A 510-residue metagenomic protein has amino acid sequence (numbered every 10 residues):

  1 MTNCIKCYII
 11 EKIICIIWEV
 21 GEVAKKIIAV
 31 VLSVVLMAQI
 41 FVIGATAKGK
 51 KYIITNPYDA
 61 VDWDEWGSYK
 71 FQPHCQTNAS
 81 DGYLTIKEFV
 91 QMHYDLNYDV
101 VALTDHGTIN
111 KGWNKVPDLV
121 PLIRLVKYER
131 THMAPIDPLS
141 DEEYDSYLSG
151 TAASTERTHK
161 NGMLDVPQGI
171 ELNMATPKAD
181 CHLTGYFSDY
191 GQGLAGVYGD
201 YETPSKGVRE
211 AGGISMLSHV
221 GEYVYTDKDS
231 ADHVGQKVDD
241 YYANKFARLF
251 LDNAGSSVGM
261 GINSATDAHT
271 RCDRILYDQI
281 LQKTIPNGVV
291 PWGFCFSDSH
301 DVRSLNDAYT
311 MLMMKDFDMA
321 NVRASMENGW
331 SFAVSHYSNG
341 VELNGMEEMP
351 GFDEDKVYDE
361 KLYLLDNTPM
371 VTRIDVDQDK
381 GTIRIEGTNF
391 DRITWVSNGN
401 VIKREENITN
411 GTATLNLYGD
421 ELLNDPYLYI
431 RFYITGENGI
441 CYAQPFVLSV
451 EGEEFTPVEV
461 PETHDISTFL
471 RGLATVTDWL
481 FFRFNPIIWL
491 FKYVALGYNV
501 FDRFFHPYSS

Functional and structural regions predicted by a protein language model:
T2, E19-V30: Positively charged n-region of N-terminal signal peptides that target proteins for export
K6-K12, I16-E19, Y498: Short, positively charged and aromatic/hydrophobic N-terminal segments
L32-I40: Hydrophobic core
I40-K51: Sec-dependent signal peptide cleavage junction
G49-E65, F89, N287-G293, S297-H506: C-terminal functional module detector
G49-H233, G255, G261-L276, F296-S299 (+1 more regions): A metal-dependent hydrolase metal-coordination microenvironment
K178-F187, Y225-F250, D301-M313: Substrate-binding cleft/loops of secretory-pathway carbohydrate-active enzymes
R248-A254, V258-D318: Catalytic-core region of carbohydrate-active enzymes that cleave or remodel glycosidic bonds
